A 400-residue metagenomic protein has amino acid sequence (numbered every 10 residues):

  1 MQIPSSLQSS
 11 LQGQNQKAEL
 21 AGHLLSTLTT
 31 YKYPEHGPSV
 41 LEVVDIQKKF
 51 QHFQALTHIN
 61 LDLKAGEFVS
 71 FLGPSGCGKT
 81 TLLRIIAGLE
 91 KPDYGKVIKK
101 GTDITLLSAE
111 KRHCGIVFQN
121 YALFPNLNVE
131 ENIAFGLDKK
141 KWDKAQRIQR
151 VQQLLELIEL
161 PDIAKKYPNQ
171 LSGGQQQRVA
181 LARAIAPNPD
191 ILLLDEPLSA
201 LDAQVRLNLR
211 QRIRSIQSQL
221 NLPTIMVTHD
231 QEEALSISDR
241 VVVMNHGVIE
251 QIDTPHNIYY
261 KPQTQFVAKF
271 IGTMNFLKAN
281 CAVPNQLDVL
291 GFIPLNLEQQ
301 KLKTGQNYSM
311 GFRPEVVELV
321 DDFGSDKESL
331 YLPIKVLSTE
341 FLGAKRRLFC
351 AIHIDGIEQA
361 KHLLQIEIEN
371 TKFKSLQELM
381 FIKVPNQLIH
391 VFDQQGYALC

Functional and structural regions predicted by a protein language model:
Q2-H23, L28-T29, M274, Q286-C400: Non-catalytic connector elements of ABC transporters
F68, L107-F266: ABC ATPase nucleotide-binding domains
L72-P74: The feature captures the beta-strand-to-loop junction immediately N-terminal to the Walker
T80-L83, V179: ABC ATPase nucleotide-binding domain helices that frame the ATP-binding cleft
A87: Helix-to-loop junction immediately C-terminal to a conserved catalytic motif
G95-D103: Conserved ABC transporter NBD signature motif
